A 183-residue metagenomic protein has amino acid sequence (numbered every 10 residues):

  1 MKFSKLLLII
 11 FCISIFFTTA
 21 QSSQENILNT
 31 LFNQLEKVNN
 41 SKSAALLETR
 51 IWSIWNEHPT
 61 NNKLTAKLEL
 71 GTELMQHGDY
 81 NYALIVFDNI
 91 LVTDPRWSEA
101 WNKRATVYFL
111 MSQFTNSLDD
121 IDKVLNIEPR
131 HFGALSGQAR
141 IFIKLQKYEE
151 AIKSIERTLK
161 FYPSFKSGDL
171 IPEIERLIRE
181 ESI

Functional and structural regions predicted by a protein language model:
A20-T65: N-terminal leader/linker segments that initiate helical-solenoid repeat arrays
N33-N39, I143-K166: TPR/TPR-like (Sel1-like) alpha-helical repeat modules
S53, E57, I152-I183: Terminal, low-structured helical/coil segments at or just beyond the last alpha-helical repeat
E57, Q76, L110, K144-L145 (+1 more regions): Register position in tetratricopeptide repeats
T60-I127: Alpha-helical adaptor scaffolds
E69, K103, G137, L170-I171: Canonical tetratricopeptide repeat
A100, A134, S167-G168: TPR alpha-solenoid repeat register
